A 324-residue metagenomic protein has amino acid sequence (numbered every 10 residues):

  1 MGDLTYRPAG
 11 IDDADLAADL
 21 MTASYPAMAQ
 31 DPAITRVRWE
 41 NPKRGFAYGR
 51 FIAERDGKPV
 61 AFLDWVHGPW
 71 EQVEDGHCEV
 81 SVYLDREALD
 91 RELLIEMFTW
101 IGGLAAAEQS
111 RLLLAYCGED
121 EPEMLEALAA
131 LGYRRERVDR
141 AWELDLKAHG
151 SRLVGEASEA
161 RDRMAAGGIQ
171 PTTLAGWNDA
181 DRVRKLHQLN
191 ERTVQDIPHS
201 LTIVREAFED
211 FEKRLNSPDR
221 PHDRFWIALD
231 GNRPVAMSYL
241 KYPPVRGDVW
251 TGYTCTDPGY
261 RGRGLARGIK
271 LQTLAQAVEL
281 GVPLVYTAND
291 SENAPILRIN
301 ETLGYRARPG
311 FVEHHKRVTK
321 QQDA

Functional and structural regions predicted by a protein language model:
M1-W39, F46, I52, E159-R205 (+1 more regions): Short amphipathic alpha-helix that is part of the acyltransferase structural core
I11-A14, M21-D120, L229-G252, D257: Conserved donor-binding loop and adjoining core beta-sheet/short helix segment in diverse acyl/aminoacyl transferases
N41-G45, N216-P221: Short loop/turn motifs at secondary-structure junctions and domain boundaries
D85-N178, V312-K316: Acyl-donor-binding surface of acyltransferase catalytic domains
D90-G103, T256, G262-A275, R298 (+1 more regions): Conserved acetyl-CoA-binding loop-helix of GNAT-fold acetyltransferases
A130-L153, R224, A275-A324: Active-site/acyl-donor-binding loops of N-acyltransferases
V235-T256, R261-Y286: Extended hydrophobic/aromatic segments used for targeting, binding, or gating
